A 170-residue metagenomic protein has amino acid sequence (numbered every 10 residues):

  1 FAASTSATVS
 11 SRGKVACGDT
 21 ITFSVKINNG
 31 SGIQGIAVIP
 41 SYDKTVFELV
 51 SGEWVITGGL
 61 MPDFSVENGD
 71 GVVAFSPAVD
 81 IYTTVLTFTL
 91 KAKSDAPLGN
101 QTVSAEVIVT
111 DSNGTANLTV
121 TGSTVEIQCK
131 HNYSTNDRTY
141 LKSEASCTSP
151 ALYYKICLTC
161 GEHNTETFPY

Functional and structural regions predicted by a protein language model:
A2-Q128: Acidic, low-complexity intrinsically disordered segments
C129-Y170: Extracellular modular ligand-binding repeats in secreted and cell-surface proteins
